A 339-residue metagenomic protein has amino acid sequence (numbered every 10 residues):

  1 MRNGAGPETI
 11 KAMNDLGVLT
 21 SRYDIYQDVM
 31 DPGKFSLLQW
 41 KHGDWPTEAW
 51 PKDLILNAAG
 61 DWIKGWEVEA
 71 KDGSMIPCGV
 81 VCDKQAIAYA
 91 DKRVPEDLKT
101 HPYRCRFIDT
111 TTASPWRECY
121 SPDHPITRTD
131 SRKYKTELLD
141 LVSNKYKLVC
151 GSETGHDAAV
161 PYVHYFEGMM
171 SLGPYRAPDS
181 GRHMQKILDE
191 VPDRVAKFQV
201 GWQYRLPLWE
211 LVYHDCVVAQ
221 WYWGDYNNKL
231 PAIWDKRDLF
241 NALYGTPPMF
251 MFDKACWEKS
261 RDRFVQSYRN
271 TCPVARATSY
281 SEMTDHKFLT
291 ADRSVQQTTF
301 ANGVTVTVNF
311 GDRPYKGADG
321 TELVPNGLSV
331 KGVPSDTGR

Functional and structural regions predicted by a protein language model:
M1-L56, D140-S143, K147-C150, T307: Acidic/aromatic-lined carbohydrate-recognition and catalytic surfaces of CAZymes acting on diverse glycans
R22, Y26-E96, I187-L188: Active-site-adjacent "subsite" loops/lids of carbohydrate-active enzymes
W66, A70-R106, T110-R339: Active-site-proximal substrate-binding groove within the catalytic cores of carbohydrate-active enzymes
